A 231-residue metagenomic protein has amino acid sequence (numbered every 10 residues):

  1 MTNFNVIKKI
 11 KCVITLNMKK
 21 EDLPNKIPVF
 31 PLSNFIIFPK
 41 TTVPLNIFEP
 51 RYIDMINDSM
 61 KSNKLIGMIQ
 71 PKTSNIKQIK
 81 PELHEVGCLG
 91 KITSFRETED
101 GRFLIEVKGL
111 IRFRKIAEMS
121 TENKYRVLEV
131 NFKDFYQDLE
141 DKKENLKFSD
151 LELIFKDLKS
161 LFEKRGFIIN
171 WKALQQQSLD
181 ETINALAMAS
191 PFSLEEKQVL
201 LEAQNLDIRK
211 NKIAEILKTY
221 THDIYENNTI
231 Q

Functional and structural regions predicted by a protein language model:
F4-I169, E195, V199, L206-R209 (+1 more regions): Positively charged
L174-F192: Core structural elements
Q176-L179, E202-L206: Small/polar glycine-rich anion-binding or flexible loop at a beta-alpha turn
A187, Q198-L201: Amphipathic alpha-helical segments within well-ordered protein domains
